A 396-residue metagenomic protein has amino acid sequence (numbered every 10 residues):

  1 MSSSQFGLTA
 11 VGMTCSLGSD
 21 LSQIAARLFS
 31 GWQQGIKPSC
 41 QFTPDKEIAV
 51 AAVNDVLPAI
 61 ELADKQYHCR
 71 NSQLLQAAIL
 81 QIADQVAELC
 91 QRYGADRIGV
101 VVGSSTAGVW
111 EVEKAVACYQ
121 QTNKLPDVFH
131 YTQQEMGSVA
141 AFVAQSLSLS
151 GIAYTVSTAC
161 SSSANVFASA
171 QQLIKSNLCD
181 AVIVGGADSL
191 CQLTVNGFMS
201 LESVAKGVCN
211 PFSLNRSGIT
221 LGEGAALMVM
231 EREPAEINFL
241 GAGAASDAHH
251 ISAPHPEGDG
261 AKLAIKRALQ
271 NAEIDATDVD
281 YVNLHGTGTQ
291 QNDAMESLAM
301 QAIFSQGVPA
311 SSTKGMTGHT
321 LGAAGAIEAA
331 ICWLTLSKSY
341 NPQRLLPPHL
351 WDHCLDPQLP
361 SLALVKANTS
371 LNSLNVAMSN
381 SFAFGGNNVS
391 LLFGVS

Functional and structural regions predicted by a protein language model:
M1-K65, R232-L240, A330-H349, V389 (+1 more regions): ACP-dependent fatty acid/polyketide chain-elongation machinery
M1-S2, I36-A77, A107-S169, T194-N196 (+3 more regions): Conserved catalytic cysteine-centered active-site region of acyl-thioester-dependent Claisen-condensing enzymes
S4-V11, L21, A25-C40, P44-I48 (+3 more regions): Condensing-enzyme catalytic core mediating Claisen C-C bond formation in acyl metabolism
A10, L28, V100, V143 (+10 more regions): Conserved small-residue
S19, E111-A115, L193-G197, H249-P254 (+2 more regions): Short acidic, glycine/serine/threonine-rich loops at helix termini
Q23-V102, G108-E111, A264, A268-A276: Conserved active-site "lid/cap" helical segment
E88-G99, A117-V128, Q145-I152, K175-V182 (+6 more regions): Structural signature of cysteine-dependent C-C bond-forming condensing enzymes
I251-E257, T287-Q306, G322-I327: Short glycine/threonine-rich loop-to-helix capping motif typified by GTGT followed within a few residues by an Asp-Pro
